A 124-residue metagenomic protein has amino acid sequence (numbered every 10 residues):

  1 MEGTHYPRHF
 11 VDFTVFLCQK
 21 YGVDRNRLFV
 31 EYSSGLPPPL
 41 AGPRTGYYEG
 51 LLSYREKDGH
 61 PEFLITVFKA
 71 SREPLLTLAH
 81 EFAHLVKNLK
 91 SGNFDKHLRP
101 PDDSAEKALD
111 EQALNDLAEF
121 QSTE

Functional and structural regions predicted by a protein language model:
M1-H9, D102-E106: A short, highly charged nucleic-acid-interacting micro-segment common to nuclease and nuclease-linked defense proteins
Y6-N26: Zn2+-dependent metallopeptidase catalytic core
F13-F16, E81, D116: Charge-rich, solvent-exposed alpha-helical interaction surfaces
T14-K20, R72, V86, E124: Prokaryotic Sec-type signal peptides and long signal-anchor helices with extended Leu/Ile/Val-rich h-regions
R25-G35: Membrane-integrated ABC transporters
S33-R72, L89: Active-site scaffold of zinc-dependent metalloenzymes
R72, L76, N88-S122: Post-HEXXH active-site segment of zinc metalloproteases
A79, A83-K87: Short active-site segment of divalent metal-dependent hydrolases/proteases that encodes the spacing between
